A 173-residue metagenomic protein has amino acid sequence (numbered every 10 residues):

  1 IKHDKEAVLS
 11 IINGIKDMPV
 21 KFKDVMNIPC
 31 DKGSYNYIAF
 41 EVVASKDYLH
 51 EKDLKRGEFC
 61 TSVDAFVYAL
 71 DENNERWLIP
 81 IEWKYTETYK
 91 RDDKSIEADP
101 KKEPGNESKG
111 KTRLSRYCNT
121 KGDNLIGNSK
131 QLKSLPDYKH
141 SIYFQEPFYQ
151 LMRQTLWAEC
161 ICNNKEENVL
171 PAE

Functional and structural regions predicted by a protein language model:
I1-E173: Charged, terminal alpha-helix-loop-beta segments that serve as non-catalytic nucleic-acid engagement and/or assembly
